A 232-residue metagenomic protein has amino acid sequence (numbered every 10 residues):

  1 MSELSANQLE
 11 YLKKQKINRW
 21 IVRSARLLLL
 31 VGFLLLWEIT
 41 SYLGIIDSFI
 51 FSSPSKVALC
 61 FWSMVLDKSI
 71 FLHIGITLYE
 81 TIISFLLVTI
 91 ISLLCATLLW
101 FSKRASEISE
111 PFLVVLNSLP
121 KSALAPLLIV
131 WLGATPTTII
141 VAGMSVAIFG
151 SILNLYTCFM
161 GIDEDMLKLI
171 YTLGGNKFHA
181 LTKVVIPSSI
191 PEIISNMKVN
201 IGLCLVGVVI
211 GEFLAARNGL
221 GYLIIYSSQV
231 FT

Functional and structural regions predicted by a protein language model:
M1-V31: Transmembrane alpha-helical segments of polytopic membrane transport and secretion proteins
Y11-R19, L43-L86: Periplasmic/extracellular loop-to-transmembrane helix junction in inner-membrane transport proteins
I70-I74, L78, I108-V115, L181 (+3 more regions): Hydrophobic alpha-helical elements at and bordering transmembrane segments of multi-pass membrane proteins
I83-L113: Transmembrane-helix boundary motif in ABC transporter permease subunits
V114-G150, T157-C158: Generic hydrophobic transmembrane alpha-helix motif, especially the helices
L119, F159-D165, L169-S189, Q229: Short helix-to-coil transition segments within interhelical loops that connect adjacent transmembrane helices
V130-W131, V206-T232: Glycine-rich helix-loop "coupling/hinge" segments at transmembrane-helix boundaries in multipass transporters
V141-S145, F178-G211: Transmembrane alpha-helices
